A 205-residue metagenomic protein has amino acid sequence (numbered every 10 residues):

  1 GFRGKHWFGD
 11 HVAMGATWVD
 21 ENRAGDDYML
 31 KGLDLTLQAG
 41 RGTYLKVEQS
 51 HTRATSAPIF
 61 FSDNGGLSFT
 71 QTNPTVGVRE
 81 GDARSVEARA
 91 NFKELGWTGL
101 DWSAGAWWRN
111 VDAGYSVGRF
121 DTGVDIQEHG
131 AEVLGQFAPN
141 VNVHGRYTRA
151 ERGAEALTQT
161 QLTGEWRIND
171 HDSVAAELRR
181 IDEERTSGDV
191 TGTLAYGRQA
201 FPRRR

Functional and structural regions predicted by a protein language model:
G1-R205: Gram-negative and organellar
